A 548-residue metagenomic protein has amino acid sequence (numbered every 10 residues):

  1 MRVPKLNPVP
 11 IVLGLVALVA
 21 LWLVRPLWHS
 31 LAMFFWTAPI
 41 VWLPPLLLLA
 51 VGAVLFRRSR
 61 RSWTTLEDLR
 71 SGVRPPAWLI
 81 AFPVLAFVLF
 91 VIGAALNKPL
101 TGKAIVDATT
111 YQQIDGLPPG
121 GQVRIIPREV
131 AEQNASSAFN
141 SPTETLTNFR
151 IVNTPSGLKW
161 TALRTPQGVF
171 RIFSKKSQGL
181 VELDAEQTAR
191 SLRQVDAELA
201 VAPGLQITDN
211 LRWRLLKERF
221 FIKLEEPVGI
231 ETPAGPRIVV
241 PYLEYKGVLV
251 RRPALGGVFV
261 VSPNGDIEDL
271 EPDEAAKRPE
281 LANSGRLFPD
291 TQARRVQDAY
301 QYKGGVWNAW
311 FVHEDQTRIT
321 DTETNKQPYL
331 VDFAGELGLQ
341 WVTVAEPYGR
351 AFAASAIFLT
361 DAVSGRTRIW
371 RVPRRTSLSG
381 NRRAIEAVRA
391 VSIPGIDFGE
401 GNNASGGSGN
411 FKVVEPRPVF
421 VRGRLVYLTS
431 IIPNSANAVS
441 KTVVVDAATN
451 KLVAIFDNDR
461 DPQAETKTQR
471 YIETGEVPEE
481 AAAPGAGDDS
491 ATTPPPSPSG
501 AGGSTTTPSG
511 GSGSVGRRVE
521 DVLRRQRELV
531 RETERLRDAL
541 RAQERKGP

Functional and structural regions predicted by a protein language model:
M1-V3: Short, Lys/Arg-rich, polar N-terminal cytosolic tail immediately upstream of the first transmembrane signal-anchor
P8-P548: Soluble extracytoplasmic regions of secretory-pathway and membrane proteins
